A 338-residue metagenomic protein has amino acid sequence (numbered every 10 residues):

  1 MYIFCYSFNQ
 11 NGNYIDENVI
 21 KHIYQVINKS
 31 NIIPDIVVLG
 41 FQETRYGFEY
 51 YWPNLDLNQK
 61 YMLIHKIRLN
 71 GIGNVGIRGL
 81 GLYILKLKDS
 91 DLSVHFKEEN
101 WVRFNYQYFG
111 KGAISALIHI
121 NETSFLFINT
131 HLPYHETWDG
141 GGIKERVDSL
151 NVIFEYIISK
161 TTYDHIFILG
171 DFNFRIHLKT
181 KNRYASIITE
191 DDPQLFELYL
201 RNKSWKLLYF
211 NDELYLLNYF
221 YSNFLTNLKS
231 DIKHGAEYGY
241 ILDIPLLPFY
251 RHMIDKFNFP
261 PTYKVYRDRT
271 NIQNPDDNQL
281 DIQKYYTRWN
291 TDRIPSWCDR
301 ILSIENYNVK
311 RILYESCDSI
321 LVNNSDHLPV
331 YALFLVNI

Functional and structural regions predicted by a protein language model:
M1-L82, W138, L150, V330 (+1 more regions): N-terminal, active-site-proximal structural segment of metallo-dependent hydrolase catalytic domains
Q10, Q42-T44, T130-L132, I168-F172: Active-site metal-binding loops of divalent metal-dependent hydrolases
I15-K29, K97-I118, E145-S159: A Trp-anchored, charged/polar loop motif used as the substrate-binding/catalytic surface of acyl/ester-handling
E17-H22, Y50-N54, F96-N100, F109 (+4 more regions): Short coil/turn segments at secondary-structure boundaries
I36, I77-L82, G110-S115, P295-R300 (+1 more regions): Short hydrophobic/aromatic beta-strand or adjacent loop that forms the aromatic wall/cage of a ligand/substrate-binding
T44-P133: Structured beta-strand-rich core segments of catalytic domains in phosphoester-bond hydrolases
Y46-F48, H135, N173-H177: Active-site environment of divalent metal-dependent phosphoester hydrolases
N58-I67, G71, K88, I120 (+2 more regions): Catalytic lobes of large eukaryotic enzymes
